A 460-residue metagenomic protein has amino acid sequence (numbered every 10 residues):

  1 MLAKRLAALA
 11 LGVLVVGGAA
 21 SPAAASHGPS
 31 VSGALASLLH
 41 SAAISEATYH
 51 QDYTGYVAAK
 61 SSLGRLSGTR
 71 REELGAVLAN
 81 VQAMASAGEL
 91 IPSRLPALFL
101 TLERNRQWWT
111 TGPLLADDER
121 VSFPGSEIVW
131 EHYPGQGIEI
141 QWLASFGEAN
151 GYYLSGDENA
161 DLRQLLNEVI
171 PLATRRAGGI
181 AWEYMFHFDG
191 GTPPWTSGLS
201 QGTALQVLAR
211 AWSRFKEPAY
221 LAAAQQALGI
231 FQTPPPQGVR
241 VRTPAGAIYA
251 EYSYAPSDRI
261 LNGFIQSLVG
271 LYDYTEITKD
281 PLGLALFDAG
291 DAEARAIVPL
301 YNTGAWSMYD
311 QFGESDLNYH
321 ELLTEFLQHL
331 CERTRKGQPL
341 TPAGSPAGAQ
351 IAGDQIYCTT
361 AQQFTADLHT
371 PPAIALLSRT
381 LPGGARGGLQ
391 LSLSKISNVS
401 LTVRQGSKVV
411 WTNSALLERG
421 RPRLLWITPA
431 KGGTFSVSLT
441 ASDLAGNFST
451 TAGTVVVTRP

Functional and structural regions predicted by a protein language model:
S26-Q141, L154-Y184, Y301: Low-complexity, Ser/Thr/Pro/Gly-enriched N-terminal "stalk/linker" regions
H27-G28, E46-Q51, S61-G75, Q82-L95 (+6 more regions): Structural helix-adjacent loops and short alpha-helical linkers that scaffold large soluble proteins
G75-A85, P96, I138-L154, W195-W212 (+2 more regions): Well-ordered alpha-helical segments within folded domains of soluble proteins
E103-G135, N159-W182, P218-T243, P281-W306 (+1 more regions): Long, well-ordered core segments of solenoidal/helical folds
D117-Q136, G179-S197, V241-N262, N302-F326: Carbohydrate-binding/catalytic loop surfaces
A385-L389: Structural beta-strand segments of beta-rich domains
S392-N398: Short proline/glycine-enriched turn/loop motifs at strand-loop junctions of beta-rich domains
V409-G433: Glycine-centered tight-turn motifs at strand-turn-strand junctions
